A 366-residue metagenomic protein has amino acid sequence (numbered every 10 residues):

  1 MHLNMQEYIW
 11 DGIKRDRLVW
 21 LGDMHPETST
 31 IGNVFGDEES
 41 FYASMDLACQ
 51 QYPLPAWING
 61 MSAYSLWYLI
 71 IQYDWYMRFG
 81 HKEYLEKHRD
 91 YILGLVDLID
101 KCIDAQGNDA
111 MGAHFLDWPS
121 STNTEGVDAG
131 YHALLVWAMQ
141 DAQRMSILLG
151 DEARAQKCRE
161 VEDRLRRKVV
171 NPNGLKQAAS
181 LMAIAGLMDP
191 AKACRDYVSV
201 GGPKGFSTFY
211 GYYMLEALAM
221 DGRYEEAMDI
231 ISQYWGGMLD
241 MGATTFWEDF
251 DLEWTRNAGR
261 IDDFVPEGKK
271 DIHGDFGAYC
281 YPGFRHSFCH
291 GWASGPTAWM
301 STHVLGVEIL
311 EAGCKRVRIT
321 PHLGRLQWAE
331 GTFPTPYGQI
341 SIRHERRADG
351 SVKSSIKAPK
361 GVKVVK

Functional and structural regions predicted by a protein language model:
M1-C102, Q106-G107, M111-D117: Substrate-binding groove/exosite segments of carbohydrate-active enzymes
K14-P26, Q51, A63-I71, W75 (+6 more regions): Carbohydrate-binding/catalytic loop surfaces
W20, D37, F41, M61-Y68 (+10 more regions): Active-site-proximal structural scaffolding
P26, W67, I71-D74, K87 (+10 more regions): Alpha-solenoid helical repeat scaffolds
G32-M45, Y76-V96, Q143-R166, V170 (+2 more regions): Structural helix-adjacent loops and short alpha-helical linkers that scaffold large soluble proteins
Q51-W67, I99-D163, N171-E216: The feature captures the catalytic groove of carbohydrate-active enzymes
E160, M228-K366: Non-catalytic C-terminal accessory modules of carbohydrate-active enzymes
G202-M241: Repeat-solenoid scaffold signature
